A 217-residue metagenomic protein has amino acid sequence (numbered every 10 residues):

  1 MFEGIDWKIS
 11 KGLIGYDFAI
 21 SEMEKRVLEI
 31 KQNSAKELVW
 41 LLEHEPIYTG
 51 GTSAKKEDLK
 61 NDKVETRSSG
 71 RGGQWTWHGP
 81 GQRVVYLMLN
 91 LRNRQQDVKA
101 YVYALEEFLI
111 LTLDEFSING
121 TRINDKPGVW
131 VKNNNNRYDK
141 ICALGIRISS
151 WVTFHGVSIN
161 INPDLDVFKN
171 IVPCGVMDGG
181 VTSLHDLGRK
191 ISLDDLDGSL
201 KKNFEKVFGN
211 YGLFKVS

Functional and structural regions predicted by a protein language model:
M1-I141, I148, K190-I191, L213: N-terminal lobe of the biotin/lipoate ligase/transferase fold
Y48-T49, W151, D166-V167: Short, acidic Gly/Pro/Ser/Thr-rich loop/turn segments
M88, G145, S158-N160: Residue-level recognition of well-ordered beta-strand positions that form the cores of beta-sheet-rich folds across
W130, L165-S217: C-terminal accessory segment of soluble enzyme catalytic cores
V152-N162: Conserved phosphate/anionic-ligand binding catalytic regions in large, soluble enzymes, centered on
